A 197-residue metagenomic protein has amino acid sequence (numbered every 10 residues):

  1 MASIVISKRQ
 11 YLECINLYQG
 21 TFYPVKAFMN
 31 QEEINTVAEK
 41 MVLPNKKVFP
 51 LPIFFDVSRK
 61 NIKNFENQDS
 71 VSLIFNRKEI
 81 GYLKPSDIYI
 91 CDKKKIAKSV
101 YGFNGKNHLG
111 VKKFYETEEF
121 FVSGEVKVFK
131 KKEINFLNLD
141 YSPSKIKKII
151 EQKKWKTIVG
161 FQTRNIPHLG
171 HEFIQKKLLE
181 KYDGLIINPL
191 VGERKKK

Functional and structural regions predicted by a protein language model:
M1-K197: Nucleotidyltransferase catalytic core that binds NTPs
